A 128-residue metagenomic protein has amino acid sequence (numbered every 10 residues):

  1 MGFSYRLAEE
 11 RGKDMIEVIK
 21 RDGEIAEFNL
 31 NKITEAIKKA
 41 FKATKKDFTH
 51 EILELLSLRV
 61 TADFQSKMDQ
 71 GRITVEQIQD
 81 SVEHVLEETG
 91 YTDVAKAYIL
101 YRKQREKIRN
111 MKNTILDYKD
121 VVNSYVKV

Functional and structural regions predicted by a protein language model:
G2-V128: Extended catalytic cores of very large enzyme megasubunits
